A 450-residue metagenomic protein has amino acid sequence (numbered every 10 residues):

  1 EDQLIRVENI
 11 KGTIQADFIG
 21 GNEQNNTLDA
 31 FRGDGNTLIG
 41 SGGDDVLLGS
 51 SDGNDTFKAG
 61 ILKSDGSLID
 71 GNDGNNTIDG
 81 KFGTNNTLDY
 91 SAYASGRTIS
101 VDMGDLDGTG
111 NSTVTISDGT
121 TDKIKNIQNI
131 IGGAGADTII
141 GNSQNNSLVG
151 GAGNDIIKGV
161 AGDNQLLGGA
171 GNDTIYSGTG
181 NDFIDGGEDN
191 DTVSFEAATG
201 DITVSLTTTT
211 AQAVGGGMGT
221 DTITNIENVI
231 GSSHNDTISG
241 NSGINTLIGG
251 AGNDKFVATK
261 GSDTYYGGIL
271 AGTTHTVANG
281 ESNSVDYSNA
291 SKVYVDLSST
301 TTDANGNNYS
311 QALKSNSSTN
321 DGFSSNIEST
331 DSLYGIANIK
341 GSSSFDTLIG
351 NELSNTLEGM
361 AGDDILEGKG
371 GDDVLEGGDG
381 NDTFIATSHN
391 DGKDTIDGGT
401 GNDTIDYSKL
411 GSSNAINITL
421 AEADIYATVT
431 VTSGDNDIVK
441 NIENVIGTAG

Functional and structural regions predicted by a protein language model:
E1, N26, D52, G60-L62 (+10 more regions): GD-rich hexapeptide-repeat beta-solenoids
E1, T77, T138, T347 (+1 more regions): Short, intrinsically disordered, charge-balanced linker/junction segments flanking boundaries in proteins
L4, T121-I124, T220-I223, T330-L333 (+1 more regions): Short loop/turn positions that demarcate and connect the beta-strands within blades of beta-propeller repeat domains
G12, G20-G21, A30-R32, I39-G42 (+31 more regions): Glycine-centered beta-turn/loop sites at beta-strand termini
T13-Q15, T120, G133-G135, S232-N235 (+4 more regions): Extracellular acidic loop/turn motifs
N172, N381, T400, I438 (+1 more regions): Thr-biased low-complexity repeat/linker tracts and other Thr-enriched repetitive architectures
